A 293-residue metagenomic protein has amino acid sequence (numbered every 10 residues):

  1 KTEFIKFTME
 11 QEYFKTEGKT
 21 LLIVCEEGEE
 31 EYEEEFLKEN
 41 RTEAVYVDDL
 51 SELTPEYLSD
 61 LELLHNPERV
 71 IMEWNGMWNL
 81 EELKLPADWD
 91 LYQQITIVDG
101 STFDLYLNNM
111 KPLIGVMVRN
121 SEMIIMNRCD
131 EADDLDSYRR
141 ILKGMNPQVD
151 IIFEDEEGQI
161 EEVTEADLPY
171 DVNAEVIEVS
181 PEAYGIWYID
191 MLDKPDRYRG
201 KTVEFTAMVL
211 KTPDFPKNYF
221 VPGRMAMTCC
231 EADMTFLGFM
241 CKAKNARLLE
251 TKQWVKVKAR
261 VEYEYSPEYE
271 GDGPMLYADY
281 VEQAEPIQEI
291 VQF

Functional and structural regions predicted by a protein language model:
K1-Y13: Glycine-rich P-loop/Walker A and Walker A-like loops and their local beta1-loop-alpha1 context in P-loop NTPases
K6-M9, E56-S59, E81-L83, N109-L113 (+1 more regions): A generic local structural motif
E12-Q93, D99-D104: Nucleotide-state-sensitive switch-loop elements of NTP-binding domains
N75, N109, C129-D130: Structured loop/turn residues at secondary-structure junctions
L91-L105, I114-G115, R119-F293: OB-fold and OB-like single-stranded nucleic-acid-recognition modules and their adjacent interaction interfaces
